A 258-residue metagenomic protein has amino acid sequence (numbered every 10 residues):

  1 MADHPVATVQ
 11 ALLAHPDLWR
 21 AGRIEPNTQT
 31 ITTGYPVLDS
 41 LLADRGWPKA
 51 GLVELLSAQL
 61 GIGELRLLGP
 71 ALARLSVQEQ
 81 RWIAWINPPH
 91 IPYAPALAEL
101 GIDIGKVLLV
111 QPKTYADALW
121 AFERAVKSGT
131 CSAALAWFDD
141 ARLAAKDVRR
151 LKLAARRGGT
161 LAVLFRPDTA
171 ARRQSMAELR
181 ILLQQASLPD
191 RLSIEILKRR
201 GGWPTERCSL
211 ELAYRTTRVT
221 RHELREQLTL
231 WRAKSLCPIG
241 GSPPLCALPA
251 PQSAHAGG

Functional and structural regions predicted by a protein language model:
M1-W85, E99, I104, G202 (+1 more regions): Detector for small/aliphatic-rich hydrophobic stretches
G34, L68, Y93, A118 (+1 more regions): Amphipathic coiled-coil/heptad-repeat helices and related helical stalk/stem segments that mediate oligomerization
L38, L55, V107, A134 (+2 more regions): Conserved RecA-like P-loop NTPase ATPase core
S57, P112, K198: Active-site donor-binding loop signature of nucleotide-sugar glycosyltransferases
Q59-L60, H90, T114, T169: Short, glycine/serine-rich, charged loops/turns that create anion-binding and catalytic segments at active sites
E79-S132: Conserved inter-motif catalytic segment of the P-loop NTP-binding fold
V110-I181: P-loop NTPase motor core
L164-W231: Phosphate-binding/switch region of NTP-binding enzymes
